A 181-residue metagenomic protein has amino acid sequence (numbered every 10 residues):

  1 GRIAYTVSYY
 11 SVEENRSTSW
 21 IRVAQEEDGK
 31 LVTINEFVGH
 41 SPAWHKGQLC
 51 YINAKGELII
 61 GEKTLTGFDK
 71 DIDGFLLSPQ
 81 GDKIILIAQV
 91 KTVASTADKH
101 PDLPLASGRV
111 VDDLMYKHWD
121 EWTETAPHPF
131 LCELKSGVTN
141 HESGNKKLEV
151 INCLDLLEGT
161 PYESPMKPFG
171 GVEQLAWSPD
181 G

Functional and structural regions predicted by a protein language model:
G1-I21, E124: Beta-strand-rich domains and repeat architectures in extracellular enzymes and scaffolds, especially beta-propellers
G1-I3, T33-C50, D69-I84, Y116-W122 (+2 more regions): Conserved beta-propeller blade repeats
V12, V93, P165: Short glycine-rich, flexible loops that bind phosphorylated cofactors or substrates
R16-S17, I21-H45, I59-D73, E133-G171: Multi-bladed beta-propeller domains
T18-S19, Q89-N140, N145-L148: Predominantly five- to eight-bladed beta-propeller fold
K55-E57: Loop/turn residues immediately N-terminal
